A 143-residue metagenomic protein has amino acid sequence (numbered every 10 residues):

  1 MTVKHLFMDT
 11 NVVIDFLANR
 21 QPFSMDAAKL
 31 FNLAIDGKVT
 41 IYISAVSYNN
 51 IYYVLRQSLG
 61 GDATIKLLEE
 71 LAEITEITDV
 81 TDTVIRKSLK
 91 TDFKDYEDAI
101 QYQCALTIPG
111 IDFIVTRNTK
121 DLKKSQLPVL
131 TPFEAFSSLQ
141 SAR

Functional and structural regions predicted by a protein language model:
M1-I43, R56-A63, K124, E134-R143: Short, well-structured N-terminal submotif of metal-dependent ribonuclease cores
V12-I14, Y48, I85, D121: A short, flexible beta-alpha/helix-coil linker loop
A28-F31, L68, Q101-Y102: Short amphipathic alpha-helical segments and helix-helix/interface helices
L33-A34, L71, I108: Hydrophobic helix-cap positions at the C-terminus of alpha-helices in RecA-like/P-loop ATPase nucleotide-binding cores
G37-K38, I74, T91, S125: Structured helix-beta-strand junction loops
I43, S47, T64-E69, E73-I77 (+2 more regions): Anionic, Ser/Thr-rich low-complexity intrinsically disordered regions
E76-T119: Active-site neighborhoods of divalent-metal-dependent phosphate/nucleic-acid chemistry enzymes
